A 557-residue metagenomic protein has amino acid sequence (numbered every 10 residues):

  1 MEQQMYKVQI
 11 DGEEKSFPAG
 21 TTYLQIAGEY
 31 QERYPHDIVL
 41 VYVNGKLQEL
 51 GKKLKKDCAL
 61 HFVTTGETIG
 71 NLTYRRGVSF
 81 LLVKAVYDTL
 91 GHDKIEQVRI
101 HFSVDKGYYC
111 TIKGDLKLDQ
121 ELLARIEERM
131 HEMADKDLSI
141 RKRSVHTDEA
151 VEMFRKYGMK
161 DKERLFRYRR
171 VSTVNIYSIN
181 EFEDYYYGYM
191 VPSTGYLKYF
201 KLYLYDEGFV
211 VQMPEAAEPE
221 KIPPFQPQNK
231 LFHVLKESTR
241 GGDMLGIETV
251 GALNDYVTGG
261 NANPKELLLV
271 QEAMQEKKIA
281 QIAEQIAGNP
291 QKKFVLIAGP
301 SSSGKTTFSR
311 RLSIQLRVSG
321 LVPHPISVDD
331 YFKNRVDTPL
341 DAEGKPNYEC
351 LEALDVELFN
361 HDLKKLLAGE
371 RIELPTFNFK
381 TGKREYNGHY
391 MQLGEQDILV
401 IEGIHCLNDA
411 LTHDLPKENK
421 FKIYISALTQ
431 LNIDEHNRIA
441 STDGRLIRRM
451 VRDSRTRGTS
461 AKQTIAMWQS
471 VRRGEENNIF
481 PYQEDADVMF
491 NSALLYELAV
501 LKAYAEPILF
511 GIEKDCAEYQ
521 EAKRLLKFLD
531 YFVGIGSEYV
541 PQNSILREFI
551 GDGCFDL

Functional and structural regions predicted by a protein language model:
K52-T73, A85, T89, K94-V104 (+3 more regions): Auxiliary tRNA-acceptor-end handling modules of aminoacyl-tRNA synthetases
P290, T412-L557: Conserved NTP phosphate-binding and transfer environment spanning the P-loop NTPase/kinase superfamily
V295-I297: Hydrophobic anchor at the beta1->P-loop junction of P-loop NTPases
K305: Conserved lysine of the Walker
F308, L312: Hydrophobic positions on the alpha1 helix immediately C-terminal to the Walker A/P-loop
V318-V336: Short beta-strand-centered segment that lines the nucleotide-binding/catalytic pocket of NTP-utilizing
K333, D337-F379: Conserved nucleotide-sensing/catalytic segment adjacent to the nucleotide-binding pocket in NTP-handling enzymes
N360-E418, W468-Y482: Glycine-rich phosphate-binding loop used to anchor ATP phosphates in small-molecule kinases, encompassing both
